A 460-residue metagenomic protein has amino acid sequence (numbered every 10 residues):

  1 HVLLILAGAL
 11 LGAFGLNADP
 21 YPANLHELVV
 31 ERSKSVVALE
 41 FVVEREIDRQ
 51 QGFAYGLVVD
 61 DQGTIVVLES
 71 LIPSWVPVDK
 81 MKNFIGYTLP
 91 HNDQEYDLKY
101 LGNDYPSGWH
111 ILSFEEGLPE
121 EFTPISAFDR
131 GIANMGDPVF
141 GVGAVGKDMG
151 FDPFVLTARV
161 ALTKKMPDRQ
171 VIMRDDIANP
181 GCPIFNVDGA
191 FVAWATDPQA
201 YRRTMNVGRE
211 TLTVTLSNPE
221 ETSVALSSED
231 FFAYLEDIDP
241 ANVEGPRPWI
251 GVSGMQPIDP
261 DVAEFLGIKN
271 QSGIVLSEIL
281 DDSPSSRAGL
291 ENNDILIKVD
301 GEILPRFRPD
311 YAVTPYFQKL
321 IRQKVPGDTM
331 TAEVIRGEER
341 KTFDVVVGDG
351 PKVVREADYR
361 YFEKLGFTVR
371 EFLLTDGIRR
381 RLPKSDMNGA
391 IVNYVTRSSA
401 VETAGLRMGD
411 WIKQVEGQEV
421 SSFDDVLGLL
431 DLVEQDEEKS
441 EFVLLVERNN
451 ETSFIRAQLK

Functional and structural regions predicted by a protein language model:
L16-E69, S107-W109, N134-M135, F232-S253 (+2 more regions): N-terminal activation segment of mature serine protease catalytic domains
P20-V29, L98, F191-L266, T314-F343 (+3 more regions): C-terminal cap/linker of serine protease catalytic domains
N24, T123-Q170, D176, A200-M205 (+2 more regions): Flexible, gly/ser-rich surface segments that form the specificity/activation loops bordering the active-site cleft
S33-R49, E115-P124, F151-E220, K269-S277 (+1 more regions): Active-site region of chymotrypsin-like
F53, D60-S107, G117, D197-R202 (+2 more regions): Catalytic-histidine neighborhood of serine endopeptidases, predominantly the chymotrypsin-like S1/PA family
Q62-E69, D188-A193, S285-V313, V401-D424: Conserved PDZ fold ligand-binding element
V78-M81, K298-T331, V415-V443: PDZ domains, with a preference for the canonical peptide-binding region formed by the helix
E115-F128, M135, R308, R336-M387 (+1 more regions): C-terminal, low-ordered peptide segments at domain boundaries
